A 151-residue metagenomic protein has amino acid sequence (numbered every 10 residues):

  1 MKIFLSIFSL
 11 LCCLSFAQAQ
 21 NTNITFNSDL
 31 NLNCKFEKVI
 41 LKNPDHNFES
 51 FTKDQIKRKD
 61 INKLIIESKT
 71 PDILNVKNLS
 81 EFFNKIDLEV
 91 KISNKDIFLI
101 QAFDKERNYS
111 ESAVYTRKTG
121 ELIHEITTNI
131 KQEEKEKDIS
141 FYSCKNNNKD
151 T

Functional and structural regions predicted by a protein language model:
M1-I24: Classical Sec-dependent N-terminal signal peptides that target proteins to the secretory pathway
L10-L11, L32, Y142: Secreted/extracellular small peptides and ectodomain modules produced from precursors
I24-N33, I73-L74, S93-Q101, G120-I123: Short, hydrophobic/aromatic-rich segments at coil-to-beta transitions
D29-L74, Y109-Y115: Short, solvent-exposed loop/hinge segments that bridge or flank secondary-structure elements
D60, K85-I86, E106-S112, I123 (+1 more regions): Short, surface-exposed coil-to-beta transition loops
N62-I65, L88-V90, S110-K118, S140-K145: Hydrophobic/aromatic beta-strand elements that line small-molecule binding cavities or substrate pockets in beta-rich
K69-Y115: Contiguous, well-ordered beta-strand patches that form the walls/edges of small beta-barrel/beta-sandwich domains
I126-T151: Edge beta-strand at a domain terminus
